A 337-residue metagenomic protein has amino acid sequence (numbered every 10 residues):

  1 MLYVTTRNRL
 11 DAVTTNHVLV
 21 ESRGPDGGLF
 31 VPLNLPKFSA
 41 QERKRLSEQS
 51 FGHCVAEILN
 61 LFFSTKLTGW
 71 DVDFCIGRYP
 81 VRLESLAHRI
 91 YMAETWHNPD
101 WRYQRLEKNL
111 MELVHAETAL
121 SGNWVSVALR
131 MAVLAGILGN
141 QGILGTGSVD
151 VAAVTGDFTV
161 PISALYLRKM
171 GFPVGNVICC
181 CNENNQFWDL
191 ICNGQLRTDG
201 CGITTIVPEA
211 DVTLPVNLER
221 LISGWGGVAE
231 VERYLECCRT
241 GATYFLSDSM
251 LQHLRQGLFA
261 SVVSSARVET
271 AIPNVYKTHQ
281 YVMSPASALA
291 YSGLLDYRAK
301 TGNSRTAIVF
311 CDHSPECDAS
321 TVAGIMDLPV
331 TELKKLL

Functional and structural regions predicted by a protein language model:
M1-L337: PLP-dependent amino-acid enzyme catalytic core
